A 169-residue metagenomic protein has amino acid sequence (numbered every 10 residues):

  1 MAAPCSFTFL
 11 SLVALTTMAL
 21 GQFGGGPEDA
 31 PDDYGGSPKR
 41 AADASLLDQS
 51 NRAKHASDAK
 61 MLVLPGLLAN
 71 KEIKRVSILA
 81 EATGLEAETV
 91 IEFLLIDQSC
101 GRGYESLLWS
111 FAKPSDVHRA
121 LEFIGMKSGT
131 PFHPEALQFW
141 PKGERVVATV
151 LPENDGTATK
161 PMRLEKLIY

Functional and structural regions predicted by a protein language model:
M1-L10: Bacterial N-terminal signal peptides that target proteins for export
S11-V13, G66: A residue-level detector for conformationally permissive "hinge/kink" positions
A19-F23, P27, A41: Boundary at the C-terminal end of the N-terminal hydrophobic targeting segment
Y34-Y169: Long, low-hydrophobicity ectodomains and other hydrophilic envelope-associated domains
